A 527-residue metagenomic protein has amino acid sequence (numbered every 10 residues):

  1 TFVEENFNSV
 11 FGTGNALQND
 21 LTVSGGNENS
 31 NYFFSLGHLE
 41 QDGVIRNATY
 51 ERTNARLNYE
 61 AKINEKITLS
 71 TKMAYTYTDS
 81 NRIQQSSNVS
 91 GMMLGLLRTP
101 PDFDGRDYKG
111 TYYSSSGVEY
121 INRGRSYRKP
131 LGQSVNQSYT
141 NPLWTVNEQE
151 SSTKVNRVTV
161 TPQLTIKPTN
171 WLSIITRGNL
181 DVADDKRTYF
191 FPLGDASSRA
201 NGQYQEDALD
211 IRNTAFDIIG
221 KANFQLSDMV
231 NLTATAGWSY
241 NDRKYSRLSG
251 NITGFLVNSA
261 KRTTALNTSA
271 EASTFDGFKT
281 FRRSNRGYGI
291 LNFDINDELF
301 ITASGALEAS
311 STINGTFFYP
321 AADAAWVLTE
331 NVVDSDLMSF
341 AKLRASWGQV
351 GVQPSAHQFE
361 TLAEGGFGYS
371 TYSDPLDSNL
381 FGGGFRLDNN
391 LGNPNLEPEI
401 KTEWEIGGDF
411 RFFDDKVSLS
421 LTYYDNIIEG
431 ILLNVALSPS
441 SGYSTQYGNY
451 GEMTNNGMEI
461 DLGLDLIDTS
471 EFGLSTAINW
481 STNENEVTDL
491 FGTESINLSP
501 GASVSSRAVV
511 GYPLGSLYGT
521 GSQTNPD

Functional and structural regions predicted by a protein language model:
T1, I63-Y112, N485, T493-G501: N-terminal, post-signal-peptide soluble/periplasmic segments of Gram-negative outer-membrane pore/transport systems
T1-R46, Q84-S87, P100-S151, T165-K167: Residues embedded in well-ordered regular secondary structure
L17, R52, N58-I67, K72-Y77 (+2 more regions): Extracellular/periplasmic, surface-exposed regions of secreted and cell-surface proteins
I45-N47, R82-I83, R187, N314: Short secondary-structure transition/capping segments
D527: Acidic, glycine-anchored loop motifs typical of Ca2+
